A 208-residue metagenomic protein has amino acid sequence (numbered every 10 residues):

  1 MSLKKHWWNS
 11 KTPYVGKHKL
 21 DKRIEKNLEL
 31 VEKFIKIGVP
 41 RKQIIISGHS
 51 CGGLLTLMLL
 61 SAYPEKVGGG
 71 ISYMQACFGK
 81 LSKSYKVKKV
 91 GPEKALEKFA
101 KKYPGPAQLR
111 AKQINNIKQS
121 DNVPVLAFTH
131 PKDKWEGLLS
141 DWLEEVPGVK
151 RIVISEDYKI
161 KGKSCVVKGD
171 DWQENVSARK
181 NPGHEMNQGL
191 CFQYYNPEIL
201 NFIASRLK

Functional and structural regions predicted by a protein language model:
M1-S10: Conserved alpha/beta-hydrolase
M1-S2, I45-S47, G69-Y73, V125-F128 (+1 more regions): Structural recognition of the beta-strand scaffold that forms the well-ordered cores of secreted hydrolase catalytic
T12-D21, F128-T129, N187-G189: Second-shell loop/turn segments in exported
Y14-G38: Alpha/beta-hydrolase active-site loop
H18-E25, K134, G189-Y194: Soluble non-cytosolic domains of exported or imported proteins
K33, K42-V90: Primarily recognizes the serine-hydrolase "nucleophile elbow" in alpha/beta-hydrolase and SGNH/GDSL folds
C77-I154: The feature captures the conserved acid-bearing segment of alpha/beta-hydrolase catalytic domains
V149-K208: C-terminal catalytic histidine-bearing segment of alpha/beta-hydrolase fold enzymes
